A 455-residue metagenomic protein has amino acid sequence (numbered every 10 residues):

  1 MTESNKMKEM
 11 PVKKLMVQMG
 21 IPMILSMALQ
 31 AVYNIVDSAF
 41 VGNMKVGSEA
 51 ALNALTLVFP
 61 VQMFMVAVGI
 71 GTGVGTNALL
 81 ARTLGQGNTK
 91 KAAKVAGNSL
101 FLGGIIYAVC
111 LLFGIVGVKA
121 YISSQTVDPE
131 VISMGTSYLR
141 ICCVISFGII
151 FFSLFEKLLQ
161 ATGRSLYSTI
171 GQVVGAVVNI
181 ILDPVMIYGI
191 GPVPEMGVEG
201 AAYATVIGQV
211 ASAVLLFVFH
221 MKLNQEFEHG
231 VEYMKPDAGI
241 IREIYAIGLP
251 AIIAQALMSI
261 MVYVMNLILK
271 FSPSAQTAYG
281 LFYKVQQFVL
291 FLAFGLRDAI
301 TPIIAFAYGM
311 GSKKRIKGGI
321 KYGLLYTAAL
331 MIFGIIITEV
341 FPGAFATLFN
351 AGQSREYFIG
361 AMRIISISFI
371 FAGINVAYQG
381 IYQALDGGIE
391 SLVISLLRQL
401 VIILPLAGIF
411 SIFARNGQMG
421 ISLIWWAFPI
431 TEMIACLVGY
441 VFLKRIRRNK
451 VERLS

Functional and structural regions predicted by a protein language model:
M1-G20, L80-F147, V193-L249, I304-S368 (+1 more regions): Short alpha-helical transmembrane segments in multi-pass integral membrane proteins
M7-A39, N43-G47, P60-G75, L79 (+6 more regions): N-terminal transmembrane alpha-helices
Q18-D37, I141, G175, G208-S212 (+4 more regions): Transmembrane helical elements of multi-pass membrane transporters/channels
M23, M27, A39, A78 (+16 more regions): Transmembrane alpha-helix boundary and packing residues in multipass membrane permease domains and related
A28, V32-N53, I122-P129, V185-M196 (+5 more regions): Helix-terminus/linker motif at the lipid-water interface of multi-pass membrane proteins
E49-P60, G135, L139, A202 (+3 more regions): Small-residue hotspots at the loop-to-helix junctions and early N-terminal turns of transmembrane alpha-helices
L52-L112, I149-S168, A278-I336, V340-P342 (+2 more regions): Small-residue-rich hydrophobic transmembrane alpha-helices
G73, C142-Q160, S168-A176, A201-L216 (+4 more regions): Short runs within selected transmembrane alpha-helices of multi-pass transporters and secretion channels
